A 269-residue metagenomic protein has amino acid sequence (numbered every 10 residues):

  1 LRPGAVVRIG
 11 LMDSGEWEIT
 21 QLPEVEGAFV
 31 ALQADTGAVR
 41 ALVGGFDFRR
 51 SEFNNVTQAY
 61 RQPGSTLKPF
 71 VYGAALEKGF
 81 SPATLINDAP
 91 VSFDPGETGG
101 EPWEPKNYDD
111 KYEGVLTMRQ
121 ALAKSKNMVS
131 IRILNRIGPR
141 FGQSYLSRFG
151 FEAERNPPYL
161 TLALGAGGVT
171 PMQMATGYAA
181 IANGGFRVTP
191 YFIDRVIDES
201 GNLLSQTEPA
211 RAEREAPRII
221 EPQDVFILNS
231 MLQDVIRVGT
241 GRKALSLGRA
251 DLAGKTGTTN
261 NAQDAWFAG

Functional and structural regions predicted by a protein language model:
L1-V30, L42, R49-F53, G168-G269: A penicillin-recognizing enzyme superfamily signal
G15-E18, A28-V30, A34, V39-A41 (+3 more regions): C-terminal soluble interaction/assembly domains
D35, F80-G142, R187, E199-I227 (+1 more regions): Conserved catalytic neighborhood of penicillin-recognizing serine enzymes
T36-A38, F46-R50, Q62, V91-D94 (+7 more regions): Solvent-exposed loop/turn segments at secondary-structure junctions within structured extracellular/periplasmic domains
T36-G37, Y60-D88, A121, G177-I181 (+1 more regions): Active-site SXXK
E52-T57, W103-P105, E113-L116, A123-S130 (+4 more regions): Flexible glycine/proline-enriched surface loops and loop-helix/loop-strand junctions
G100-P105, G138-T176: Mid-domain, small-residue-enriched loop/turn segments at the edges of structured enzyme/sensor domains
L134-I137, S144-F149, N156-Y159, T189-D194 (+1 more regions): Short coil/turn segments at secondary-structure boundaries
